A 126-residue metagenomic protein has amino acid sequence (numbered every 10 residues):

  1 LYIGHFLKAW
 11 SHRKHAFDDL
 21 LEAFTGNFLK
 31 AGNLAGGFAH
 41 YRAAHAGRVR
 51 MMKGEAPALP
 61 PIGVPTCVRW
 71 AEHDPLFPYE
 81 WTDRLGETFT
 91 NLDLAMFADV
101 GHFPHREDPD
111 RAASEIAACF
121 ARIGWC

Functional and structural regions predicted by a protein language model:
L1-M96, A117-A118, R122-I123: Flexible "cap/lid" subdomain of the alpha/beta-hydrolase fold that forms the substrate-access gate
V100-A113: Catalytic histidine-centered segment of alpha/beta-hydrolase-like enzymes
